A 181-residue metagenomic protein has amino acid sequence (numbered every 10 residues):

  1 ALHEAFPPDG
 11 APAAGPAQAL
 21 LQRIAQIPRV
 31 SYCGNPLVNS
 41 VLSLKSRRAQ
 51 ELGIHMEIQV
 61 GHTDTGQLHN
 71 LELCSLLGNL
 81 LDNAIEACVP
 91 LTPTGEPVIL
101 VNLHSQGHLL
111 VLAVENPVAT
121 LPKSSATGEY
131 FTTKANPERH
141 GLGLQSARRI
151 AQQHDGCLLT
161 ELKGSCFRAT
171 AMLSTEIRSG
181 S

Functional and structural regions predicted by a protein language model:
Q18-Q22, Q26, G34-E51: Short beta-to-alpha transition helix within the HATPase_c
V30, M56-L77, T133-A135: Conserved short strand/loop->alpha-helix "switch" segment adjacent to the catalytic nucleotide/phosphoryl-transfer site
A49, I85-P93: A short, flexible helix-to-loop-to-beta junction within the catalytic ATP-binding CA
G95-H108: Short beta-strand/loop element within the Bergerat-fold HATPase_c
H108-G141, G180: Glycine-rich/acidic phosphate-handling loop/turn and adjacent ATP-lid/helix of nucleotide-binding kinase/ATPase domains
G143-A147: Short alpha-helical Gxxx[C/S/T] motif in the catalytic ATP-binding
